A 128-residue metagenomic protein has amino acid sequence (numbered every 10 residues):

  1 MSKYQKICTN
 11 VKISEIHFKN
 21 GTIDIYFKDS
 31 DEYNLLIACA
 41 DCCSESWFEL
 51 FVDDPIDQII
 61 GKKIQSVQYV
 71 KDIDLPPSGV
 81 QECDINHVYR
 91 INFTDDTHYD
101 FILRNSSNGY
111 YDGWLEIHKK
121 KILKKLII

Functional and structural regions predicted by a protein language model:
M1-I128: Surface-exposed, interaction-prone regions used to assemble/regulate multi-protein complexes
